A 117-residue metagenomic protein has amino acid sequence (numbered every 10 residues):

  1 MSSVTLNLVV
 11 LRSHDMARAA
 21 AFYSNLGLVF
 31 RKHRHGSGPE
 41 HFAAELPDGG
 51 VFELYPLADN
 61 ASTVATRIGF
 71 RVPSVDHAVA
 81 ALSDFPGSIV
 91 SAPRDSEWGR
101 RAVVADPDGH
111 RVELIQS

Functional and structural regions predicted by a protein language model:
M1-V4, T63: Short, flexible coil/linker segments at domain boundaries that flank nucleotide/cofactor-interacting
S3-V4, V10-G50: Core segments of cupin and vicinal oxygen chelate
L6-L8, A65-I68: Eukaryotic phosphotyrosine signaling hubs
V9-R12, K32, Y55, D95 (+1 more regions): Short beta->alpha transition motifs characteristic of CBS
S13-M16, D48, I68-R111: Vicinal oxygen chelate
G36-E40, S62, S96-R100: Short acidic/glycine-enriched loop/turn segments that link adjacent beta-strands
P39-E40, F52-Y55, S91: A short, acidic/glycine-rich surface segment
L57-A61: A short, sequence-level motif marking secondary-structure junctions
